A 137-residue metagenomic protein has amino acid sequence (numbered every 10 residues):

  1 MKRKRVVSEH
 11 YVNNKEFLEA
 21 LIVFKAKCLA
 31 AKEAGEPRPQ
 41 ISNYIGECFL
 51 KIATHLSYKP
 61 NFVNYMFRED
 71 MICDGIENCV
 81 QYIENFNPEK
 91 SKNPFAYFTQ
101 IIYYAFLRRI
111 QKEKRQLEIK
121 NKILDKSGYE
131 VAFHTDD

Functional and structural regions predicted by a protein language model:
M1, V7, N14, I76 (+2 more regions): Alpha-helical interaction segments
M1-D70, Y129-D137: Extreme N-terminal regulatory/targeting segments of RNA polymerase sigma factors
V6-S8, C28-A30, K112, E118 (+1 more regions): Sequence-pattern detector for short linear motifs and compositional/periodic biases rather than a specific fold
A20-K27, N78-Y82, R109: Solvent-exposed, amphipathic alpha-helical segments
K59-F67, C79-I101, K112-L117: Short alpha-helix-to-loop micro-motif enriched in aromatics/charged/Gly
I110, E118-D137: Charged, low-cysteine interdomain linkers and short loop/connector segments that bridge structured helical modules
